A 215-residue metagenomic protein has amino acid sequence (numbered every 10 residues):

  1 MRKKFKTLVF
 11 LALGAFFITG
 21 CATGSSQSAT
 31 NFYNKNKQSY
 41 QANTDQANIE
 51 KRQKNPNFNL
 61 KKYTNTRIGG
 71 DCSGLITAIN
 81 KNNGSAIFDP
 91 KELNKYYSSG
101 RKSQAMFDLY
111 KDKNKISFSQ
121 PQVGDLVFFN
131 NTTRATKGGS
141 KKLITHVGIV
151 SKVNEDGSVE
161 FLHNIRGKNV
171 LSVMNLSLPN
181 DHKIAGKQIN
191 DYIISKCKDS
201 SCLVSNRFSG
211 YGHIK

Functional and structural regions predicted by a protein language model:
M1-V9: Bacterial N-terminal signal peptides that target proteins for export
K6-T7, I68, I116, S140: Residues at the start of alpha-helices and the adjacent loop-to-helix junctions
G14-A15, K141: Residue-level signal for mature regions of secreted extracellular proteins and peptides
I18-G20: C-terminal motif of bacterial Sec signal peptides marking the signal peptidase cleavage site
A22-K95, S99, N206-K215: N-terminal capping segments
A22-N36, Y40-A42, K137-K215: Aromatic- and glycine-rich peptidoglycan recognition patches
F88-L171: ...with weaker cross-activation on analogous glycine-rich loops/strands in unrelated enzymes
